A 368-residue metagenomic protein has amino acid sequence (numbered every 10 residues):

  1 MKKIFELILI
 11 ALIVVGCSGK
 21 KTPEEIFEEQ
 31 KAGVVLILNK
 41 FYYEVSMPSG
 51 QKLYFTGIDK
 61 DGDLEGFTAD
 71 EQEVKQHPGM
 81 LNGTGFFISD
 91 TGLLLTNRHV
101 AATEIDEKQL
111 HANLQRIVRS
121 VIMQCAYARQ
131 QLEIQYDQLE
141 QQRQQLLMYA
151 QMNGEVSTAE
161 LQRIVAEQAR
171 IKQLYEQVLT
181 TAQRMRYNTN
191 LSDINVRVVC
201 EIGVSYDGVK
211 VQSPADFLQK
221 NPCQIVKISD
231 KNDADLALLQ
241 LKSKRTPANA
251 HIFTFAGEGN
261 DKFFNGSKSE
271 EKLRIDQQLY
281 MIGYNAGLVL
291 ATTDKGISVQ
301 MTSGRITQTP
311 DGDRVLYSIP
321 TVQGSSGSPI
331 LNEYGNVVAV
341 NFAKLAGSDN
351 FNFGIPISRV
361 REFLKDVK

Functional and structural regions predicted by a protein language model:
K2-I10: Sec-dependent signal peptide recognition, specifically the positively charged N-region followed immediately by
L9-S18: Hydrophobic h-region of N-terminal signal peptides that target proteins for export in Gram-negative bacteria
S18-N97, R184-K210, Q224, N232-A237: N-terminal activation segment of mature serine protease catalytic domains
G19-P23, Y54, D70, V74 (+5 more regions): Flexible, gly/ser-rich surface segments that form the specificity/activation loops bordering the active-site cleft
K20-K21, G92-I105, Q138, Q142-Y149 (+4 more regions): Conserved active-site neighborhood of the chymotrypsin/trypsin-like protease fold
F86-F87, R274, P320-N341: Catalytic nucleophile loop of clan PA
A102, E107-L191, V338-K368: C-terminal cap/linker of serine protease catalytic domains
